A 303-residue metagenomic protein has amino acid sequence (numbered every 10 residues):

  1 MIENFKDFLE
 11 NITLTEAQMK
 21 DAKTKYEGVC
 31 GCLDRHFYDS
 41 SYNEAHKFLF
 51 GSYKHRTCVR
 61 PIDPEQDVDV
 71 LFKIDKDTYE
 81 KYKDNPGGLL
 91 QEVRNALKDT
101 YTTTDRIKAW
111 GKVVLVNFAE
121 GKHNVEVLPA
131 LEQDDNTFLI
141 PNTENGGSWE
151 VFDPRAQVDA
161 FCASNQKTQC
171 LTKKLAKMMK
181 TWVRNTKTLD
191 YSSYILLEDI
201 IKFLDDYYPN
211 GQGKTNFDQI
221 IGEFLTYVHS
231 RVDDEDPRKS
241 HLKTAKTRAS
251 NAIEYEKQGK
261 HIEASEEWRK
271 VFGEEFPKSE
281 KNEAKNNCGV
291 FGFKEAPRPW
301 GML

Functional and structural regions predicted by a protein language model:
M1-D7, E235-L303: Terminal (often C-terminal) interaction modules
M1-E65, D77-G87: N-terminal regions immediately upstream of nucleotidyltransferase
K6, Q66-K76, P154-A160: Glycine-rich, often proline-containing surface loops adjacent to acidic residues and nearby aromatics that form
A17, D21-K23, E27-C30, T102 (+2 more regions): Catalytic cores of NTP-dependent nucleotidyl/adenyl transfer enzymes across multiple folds
M19-K25, E65-D75, E80-E126: Histidine/cysteine- and/or acidic
N43-H46, K112, D236-S240: Residue-level recognition of the N-termini of beta-strands and the immediately preceding loop/turn
L49, C58-P61, I74-Y79, L89-L90 (+4 more regions): Extracellular/secreted glycoprotein ectodomains characterized by long, lumenal stretches of O-glycosylated
